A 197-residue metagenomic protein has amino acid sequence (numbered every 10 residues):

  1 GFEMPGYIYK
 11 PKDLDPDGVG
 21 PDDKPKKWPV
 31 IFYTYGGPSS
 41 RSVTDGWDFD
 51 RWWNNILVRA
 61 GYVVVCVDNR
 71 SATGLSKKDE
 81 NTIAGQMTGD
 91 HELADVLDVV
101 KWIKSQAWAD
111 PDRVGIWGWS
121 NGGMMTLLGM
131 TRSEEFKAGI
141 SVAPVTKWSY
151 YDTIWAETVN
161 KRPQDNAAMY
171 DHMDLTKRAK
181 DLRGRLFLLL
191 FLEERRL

Functional and structural regions predicted by a protein language model:
G1-L197: Serine-hydrolase catalytic core recognition
